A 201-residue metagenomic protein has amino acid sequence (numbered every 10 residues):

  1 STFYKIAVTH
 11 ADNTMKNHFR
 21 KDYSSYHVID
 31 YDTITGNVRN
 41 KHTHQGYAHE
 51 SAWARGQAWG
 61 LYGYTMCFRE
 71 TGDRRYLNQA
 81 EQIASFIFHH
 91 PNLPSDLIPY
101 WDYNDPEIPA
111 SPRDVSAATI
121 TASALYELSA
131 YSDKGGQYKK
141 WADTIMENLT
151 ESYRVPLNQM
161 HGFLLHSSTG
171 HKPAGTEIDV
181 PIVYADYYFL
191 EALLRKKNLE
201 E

Functional and structural regions predicted by a protein language model:
S1-E201: Glycan-recognition and catalytic cores of secretory/periplasmic carbohydrate-active enzymes
